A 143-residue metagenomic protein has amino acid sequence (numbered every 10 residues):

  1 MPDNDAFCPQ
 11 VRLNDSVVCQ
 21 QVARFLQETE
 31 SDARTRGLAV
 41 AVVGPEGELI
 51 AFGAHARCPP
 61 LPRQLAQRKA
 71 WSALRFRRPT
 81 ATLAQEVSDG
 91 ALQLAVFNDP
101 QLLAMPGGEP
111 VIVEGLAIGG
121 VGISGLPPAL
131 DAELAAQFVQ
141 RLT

Functional and structural regions predicted by a protein language model:
P2-T143: Flexible, solvent-exposed loop/hinge segments and secondary-structure transition points
